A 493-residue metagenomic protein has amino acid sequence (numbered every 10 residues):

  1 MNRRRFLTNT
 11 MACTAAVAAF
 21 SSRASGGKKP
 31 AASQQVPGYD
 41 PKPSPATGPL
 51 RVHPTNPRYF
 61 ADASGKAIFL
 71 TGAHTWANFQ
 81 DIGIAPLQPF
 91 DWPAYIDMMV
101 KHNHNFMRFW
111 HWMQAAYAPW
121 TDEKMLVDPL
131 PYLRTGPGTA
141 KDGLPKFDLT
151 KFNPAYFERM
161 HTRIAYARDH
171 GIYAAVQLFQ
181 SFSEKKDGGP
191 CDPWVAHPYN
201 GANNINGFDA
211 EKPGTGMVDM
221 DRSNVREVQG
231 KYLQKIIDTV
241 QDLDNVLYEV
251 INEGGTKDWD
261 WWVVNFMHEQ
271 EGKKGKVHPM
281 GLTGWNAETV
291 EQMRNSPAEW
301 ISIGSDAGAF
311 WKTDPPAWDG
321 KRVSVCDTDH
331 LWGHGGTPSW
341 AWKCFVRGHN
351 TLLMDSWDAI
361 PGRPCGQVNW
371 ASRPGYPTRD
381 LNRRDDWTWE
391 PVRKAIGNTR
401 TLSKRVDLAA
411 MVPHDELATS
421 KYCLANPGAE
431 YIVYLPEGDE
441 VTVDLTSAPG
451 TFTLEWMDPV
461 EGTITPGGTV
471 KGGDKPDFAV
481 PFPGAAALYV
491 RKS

Functional and structural regions predicted by a protein language model:
R5-G26: N-terminal export signals
S21-D40: C-terminal segment of N-terminal export signals and the immediately downstream linker at the start of the mature
G38, G333, T337-G468, F478-S493: Aromatic- and carboxylate-lined catalytic core of secreted/periplasmic carbohydrate-active enzymes
Y39, T47-P49, H53-E291, N295: Active-site mouth of glycoside hydrolases
P54, A61-S64, T71-G72, S305 (+3 more regions): Pocket-edge structural micro-motifs
A174, S324, L454: Hydrophobic anchor at the start of a short beta-strand that flanks the dinucleotide cofactor-binding loop
V228-K231, V240-G362, G366-N369: Extracellular glycoside hydrolase catalytic/binding regions
K471-K475: Short, solvent-exposed loop/turn segments in extracellular or other extracytoplasmic domains
